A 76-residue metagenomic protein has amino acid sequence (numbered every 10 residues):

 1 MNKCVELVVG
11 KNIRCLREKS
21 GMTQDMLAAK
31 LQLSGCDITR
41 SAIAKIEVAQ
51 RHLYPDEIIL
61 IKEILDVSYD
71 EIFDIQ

Functional and structural regions predicted by a protein language model:
M1-V8, D74-I75: A detector for short, charged/polar N-terminal pre-domain segments
K11-Q32: Short basic helix-loop element that most often maps to the first helix and adjoining turn of HTH DNA-binding modules
I13, L27-A28, I43-I46, I72: Conserved hydrophobic/aromatic packing and binding residues within compact polymer-binding modules
I13, Q24, R40, P55-I58: Helix-turn-helix DNA-binding elements, focusing on the entry/boundary residues of the two helices that contact DNA
Q32-H52: Recognition helix of helix-turn-helix/homeodomain-like DNA-binding domains that insert into the DNA major groove
Q50-E71: DNA major-groove recognition helix of helix-turn-helix/homeodomain DNA-binding modules
